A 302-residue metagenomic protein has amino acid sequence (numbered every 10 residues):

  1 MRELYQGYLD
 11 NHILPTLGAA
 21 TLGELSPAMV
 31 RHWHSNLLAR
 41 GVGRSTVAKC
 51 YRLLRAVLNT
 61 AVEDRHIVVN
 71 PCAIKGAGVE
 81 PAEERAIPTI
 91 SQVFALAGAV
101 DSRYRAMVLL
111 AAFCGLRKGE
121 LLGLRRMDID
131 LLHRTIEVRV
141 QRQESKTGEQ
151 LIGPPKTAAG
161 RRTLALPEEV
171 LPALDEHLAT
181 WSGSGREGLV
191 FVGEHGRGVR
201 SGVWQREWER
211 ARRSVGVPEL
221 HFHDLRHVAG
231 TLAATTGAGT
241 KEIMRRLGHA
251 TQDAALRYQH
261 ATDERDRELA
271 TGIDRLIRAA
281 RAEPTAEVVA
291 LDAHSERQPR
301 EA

Functional and structural regions predicted by a protein language model:
M1-A28, H32, E176-V190, E194-R197 (+1 more regions): N-terminal DNA-binding module of tyrosine recombinases/phage integrases
M1-P71, A82, R197-V203, G216-D224: N-terminal core-binding DNA-recognition domain of tyrosine site-specific recombinases/integrases
G7-N11, H32, R52, A56 (+7 more regions): Generic recognition of well-ordered alpha-helical segments within structured catalytic/regulatory domains
L17, W33, V57-L58, W208 (+3 more regions): Conserved hydrophobic/aromatic "anchor" residues that stabilize well-ordered secondary structure elements
R40-R44, A95-R105, C114, L164 (+3 more regions): Short, basic (Lys/Arg/His-rich) helix/loop patches that form interaction surfaces in the mid-to-C-terminal regions
R44-R52, E63-L124, L131-L132, Q143-E144 (+5 more regions): Basic, Lys/Arg- and aromatic-enriched nucleic-acid-binding interface segment
C72-I74, H133-V138, G188, H221 (+3 more regions): Short functional hotspots where side chains directly engage DNA or cofactors
G98, H133, R142-V170, G183-S184 (+3 more regions): C-terminal secondary-structure termini that scaffold catalytic or DNA-interacting sites
